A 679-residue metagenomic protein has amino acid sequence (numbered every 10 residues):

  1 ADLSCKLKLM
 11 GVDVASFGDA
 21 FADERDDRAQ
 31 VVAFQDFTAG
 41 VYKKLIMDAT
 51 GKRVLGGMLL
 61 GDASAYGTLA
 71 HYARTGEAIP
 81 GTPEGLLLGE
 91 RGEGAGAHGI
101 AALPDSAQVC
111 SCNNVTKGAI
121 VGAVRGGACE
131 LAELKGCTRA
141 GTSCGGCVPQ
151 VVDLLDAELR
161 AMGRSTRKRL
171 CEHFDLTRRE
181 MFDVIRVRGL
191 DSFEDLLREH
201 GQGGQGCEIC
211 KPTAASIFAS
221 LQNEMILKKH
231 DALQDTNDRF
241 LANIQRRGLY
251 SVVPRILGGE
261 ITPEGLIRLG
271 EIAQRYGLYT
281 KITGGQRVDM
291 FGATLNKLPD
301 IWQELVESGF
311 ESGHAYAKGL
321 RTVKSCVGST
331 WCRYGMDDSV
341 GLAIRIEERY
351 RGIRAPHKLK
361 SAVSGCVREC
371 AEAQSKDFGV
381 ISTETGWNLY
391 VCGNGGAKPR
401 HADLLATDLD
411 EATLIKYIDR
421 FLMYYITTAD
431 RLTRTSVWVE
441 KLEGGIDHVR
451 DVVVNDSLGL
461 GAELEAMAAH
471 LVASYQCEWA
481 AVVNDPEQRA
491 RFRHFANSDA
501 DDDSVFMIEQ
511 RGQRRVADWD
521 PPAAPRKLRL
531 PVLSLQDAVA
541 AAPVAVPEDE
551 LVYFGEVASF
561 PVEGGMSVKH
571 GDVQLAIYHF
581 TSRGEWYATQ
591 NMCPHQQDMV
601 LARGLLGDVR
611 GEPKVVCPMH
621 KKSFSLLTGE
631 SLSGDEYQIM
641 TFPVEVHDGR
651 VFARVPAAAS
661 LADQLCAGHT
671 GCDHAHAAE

Functional and structural regions predicted by a protein language model:
A1-G67, R91-G118, A128, Q150-D175: Mid-to-C-terminal Rossmann-like scaffold of FAD/NAD(P)H-dependent oxidoreductases
A1-S4, H71-P80: Internal hydrophobic alpha-helix adjacent to the cofactor/substrate pocket in enzyme cavities
S106-I120, K135-D156, S165-E180, G201-A215 (+8 more regions): Local cysteine-cluster metal-coordination motifs and their immediate loop/turn environment, predominantly Fe-S cluster
P149-R160, D195-S220, R420-G444, H448-N455 (+2 more regions): Short flanking/linker segments adjacent to small metal-binding domains or redox-active Cys/His motifs
Q150, E172, T177, G248-T385 (+2 more regions): Small-residue-enriched alpha-helical segments and adjacent helix-cap loops that form tight helix-helix packing
E194-D195, E208, P212, L227-K229 (+5 more regions): Flexible, glycine/charged-enriched surface loops at secondary-structure junctions
G365-E369, Q374-S436, H448: Mobile "lid/hinge" segments at catalytic clefts and subdomain interfaces of large enzymes
S559-E679: Rieske [2Fe-2S] iron-sulfur-binding domain
